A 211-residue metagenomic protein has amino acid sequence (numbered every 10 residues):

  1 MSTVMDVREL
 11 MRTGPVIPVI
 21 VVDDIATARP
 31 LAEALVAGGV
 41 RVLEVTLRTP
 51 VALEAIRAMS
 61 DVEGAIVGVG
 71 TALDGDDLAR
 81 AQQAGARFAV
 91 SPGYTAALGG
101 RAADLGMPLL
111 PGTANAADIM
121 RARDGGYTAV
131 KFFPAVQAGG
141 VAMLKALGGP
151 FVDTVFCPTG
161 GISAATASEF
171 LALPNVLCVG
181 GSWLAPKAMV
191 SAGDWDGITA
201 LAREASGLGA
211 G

Functional and structural regions predicted by a protein language model:
M1-R87, D104, D153, A164-A165 (+2 more regions): Conserved N-terminal beta1-alpha1 strand-loop-helix module at the mouth
V16-I20, L43-V45, V67-T71, A89-S91 (+4 more regions): Hydrophobic faces of well-ordered beta-strands that scaffold small-molecule active sites in alpha/beta enzyme cores
T27, A55, D76-D77, A97-L98 (+3 more regions): Short acidic active-site motifs
F88, P92-L98, K131-V141, N175-G197: Glycine-rich phosphate-binding active-site loops on the catalytic face of alpha/beta enzymes
T95-A138: Histidine/lysine/aspartate-rich catalytic loop segments that bind and position anionic ligands
R121, A142-S163: Shared catalytic-loop signature of beta/alpha-barrel
A138-K145, P150, T166, A188 (+2 more regions): Mobile acidic interaction elements
G161-T166, W183-A185: Glycine-rich beta-alpha junction loops
